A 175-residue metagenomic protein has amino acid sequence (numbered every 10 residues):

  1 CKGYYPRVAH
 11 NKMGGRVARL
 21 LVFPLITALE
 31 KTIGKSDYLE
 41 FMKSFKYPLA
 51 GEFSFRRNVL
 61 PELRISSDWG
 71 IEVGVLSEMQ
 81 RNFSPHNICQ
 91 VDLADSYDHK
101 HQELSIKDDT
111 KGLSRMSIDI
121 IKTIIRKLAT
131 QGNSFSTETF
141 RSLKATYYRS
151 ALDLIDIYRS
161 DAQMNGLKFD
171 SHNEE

Functional and structural regions predicted by a protein language model:
C1-R16: Short beta-strand-to-loop element that shapes/binds the nucleotide-sugar donor at the catalytic cleft/hinge
P6-H10, L60-P61, S96-H99: A short, flexible beta-alpha/helix-coil linker loop
L20, N58, G74-E78: Active-site phosphate/pyrophosphate-handling residues
V22-T27: Conserved Class I S-adenosyl-L-methionine
A28-W69, N82: Aromatic-glycine-rich donor-binding/catalytic loop that engages nucleotide-sugar donors across glycosyltransferases
S67, S77-S96: Catalytic donor-sugar/metal-binding loop of nucleotide-sugar-dependent glycosyltransferases
C89-T110: Active-site donor/metal-binding and catalytic loop motifs of nucleotide-sugar-dependent glycosylation enzymes
E103-E175: Terminal low-complexity segments of carbohydrate-biosynthetic enzymes
